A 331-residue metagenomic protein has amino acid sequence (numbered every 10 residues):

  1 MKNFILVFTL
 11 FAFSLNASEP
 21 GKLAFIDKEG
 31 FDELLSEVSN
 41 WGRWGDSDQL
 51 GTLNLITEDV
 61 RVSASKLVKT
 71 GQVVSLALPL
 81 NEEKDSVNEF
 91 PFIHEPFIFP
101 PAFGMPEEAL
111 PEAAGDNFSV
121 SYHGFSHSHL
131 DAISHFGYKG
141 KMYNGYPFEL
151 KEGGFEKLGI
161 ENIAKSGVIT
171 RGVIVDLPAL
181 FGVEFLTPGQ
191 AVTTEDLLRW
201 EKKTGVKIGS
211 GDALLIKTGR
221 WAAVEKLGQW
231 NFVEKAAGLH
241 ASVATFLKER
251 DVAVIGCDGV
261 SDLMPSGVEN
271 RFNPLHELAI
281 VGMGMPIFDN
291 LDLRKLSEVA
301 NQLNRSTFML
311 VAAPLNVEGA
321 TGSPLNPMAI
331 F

Functional and structural regions predicted by a protein language model:
F4-F13: Sec-dependent N-terminal signal peptides
S18-F331: Active-/binding-site microenvironments in catalytic and ligand-binding cores
